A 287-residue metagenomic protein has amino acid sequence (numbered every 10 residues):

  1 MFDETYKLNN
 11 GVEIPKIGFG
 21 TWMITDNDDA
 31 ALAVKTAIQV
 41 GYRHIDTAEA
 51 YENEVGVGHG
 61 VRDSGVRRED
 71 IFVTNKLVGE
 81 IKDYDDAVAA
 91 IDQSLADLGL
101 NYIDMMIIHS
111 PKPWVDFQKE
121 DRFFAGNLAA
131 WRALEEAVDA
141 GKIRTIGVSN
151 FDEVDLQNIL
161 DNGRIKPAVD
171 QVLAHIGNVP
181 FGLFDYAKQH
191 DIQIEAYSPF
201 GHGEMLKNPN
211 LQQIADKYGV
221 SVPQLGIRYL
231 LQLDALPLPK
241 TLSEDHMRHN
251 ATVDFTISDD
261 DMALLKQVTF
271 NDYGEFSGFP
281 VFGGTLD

Functional and structural regions predicted by a protein language model:
M1-I71, T285-D287: N-terminal binding-site loop/beta-alpha segment at the start of enzyme catalytic domains that lines or forms
I17-D28, L77-Y84, F117-F123: Active-site mouth loops of central-metabolism enzymes
A30, E54-S64, D85-S94, V148-R164 (+1 more regions): Distinct, well-ordered alpha-helical segments
H44, Y102-M105, T145, V169: Residues at the N-termini of beta-strands
R68-I81, M105-P111, A174: A short, structured active-site edge motif that brings together acidic residues
G79, P113-D287: Beta/alpha (TIM)-barrel catalytic core signal, keyed to glycine-rich beta->alpha loops juxtaposed to Asp/Glu that bind
A87-I107, E136-A140: CE4/NodB-like, metal-dependent polysaccharide N-deacetylase domain that modifies extracellular/periplasmic N-acetylated
